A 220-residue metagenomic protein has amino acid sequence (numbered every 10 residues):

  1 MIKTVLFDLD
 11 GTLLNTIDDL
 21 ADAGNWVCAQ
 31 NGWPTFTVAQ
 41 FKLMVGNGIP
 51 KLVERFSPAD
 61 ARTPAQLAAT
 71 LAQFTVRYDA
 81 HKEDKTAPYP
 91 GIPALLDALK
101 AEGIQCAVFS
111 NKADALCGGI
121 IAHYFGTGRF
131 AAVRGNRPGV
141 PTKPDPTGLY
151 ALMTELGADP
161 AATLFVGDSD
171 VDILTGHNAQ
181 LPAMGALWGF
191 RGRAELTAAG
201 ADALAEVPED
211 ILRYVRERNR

Functional and structural regions predicted by a protein language model:
M1-L43: Active-site neighborhood of HAD-like aspartate-dependent phosphohydrolases
G24, I92-A122: Substrate-recognition element of Asp-dependent hydrolases with the DxDx(T/V) motif
Q30-D60, P90: Alpha-helical substrate-recognition element adjacent to the catalytic core
F36-Q40, P64-Q66, G128-A132, P160-L164: Short acidic capping loops at alpha-helix termini that bridge into adjacent secondary structure
R55-A94: Metal-dependent phosphoesterase signature
T127-T142: A short, structured active-site edge motif that brings together acidic residues
K143-I173: Conserved Lys-Pro-Asp/Glu-containing loop-to-beta segment of HAD-superfamily phosphomonoesterases, centered on
L164-A205: Acidic, Mg2+-coordinating phosphoryl-transfer loop and its flanking beta/alpha structural elements, shared across
